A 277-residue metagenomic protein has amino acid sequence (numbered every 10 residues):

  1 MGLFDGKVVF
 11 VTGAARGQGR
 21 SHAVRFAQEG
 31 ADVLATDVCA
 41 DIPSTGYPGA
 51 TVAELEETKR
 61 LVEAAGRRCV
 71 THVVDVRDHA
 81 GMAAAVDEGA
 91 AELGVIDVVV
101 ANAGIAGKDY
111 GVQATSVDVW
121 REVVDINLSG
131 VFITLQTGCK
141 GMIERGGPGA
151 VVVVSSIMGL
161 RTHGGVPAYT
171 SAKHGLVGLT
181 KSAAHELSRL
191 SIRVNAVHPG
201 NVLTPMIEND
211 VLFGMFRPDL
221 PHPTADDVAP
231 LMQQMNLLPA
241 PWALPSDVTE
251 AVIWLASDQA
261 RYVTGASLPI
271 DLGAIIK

Functional and structural regions predicted by a protein language model:
G2-V38: Canonical Rossmann dinucleotide-binding motif of NAD(H)/NADP(H)-dependent dehydrogenases/reductases, specifically
D109, R161, Q234-M235, P239-A240 (+2 more regions): Short C-terminal tail/terminal secondary-structure segment of NAD(P)H-dependent dehydrogenase/reductase domains
Y110-V112, V119-V124, M232: Substrate-binding pocket helix/loop in short-chain dehydrogenase/reductase
L135, A172, T180: Active-site helix of classical SDR
K140, H185-E186, R261: Alpha-helical segment proximal to the catalytic Tyr-Lys
S156: Residue(s) in the substrate-gating loop at a strand-loop-helix junction that position the organic substrate next
S188, R193, V263-G265: Short, small/polar-rich loop/turn modules that mediate ligand/substrate recognition or access, typified
